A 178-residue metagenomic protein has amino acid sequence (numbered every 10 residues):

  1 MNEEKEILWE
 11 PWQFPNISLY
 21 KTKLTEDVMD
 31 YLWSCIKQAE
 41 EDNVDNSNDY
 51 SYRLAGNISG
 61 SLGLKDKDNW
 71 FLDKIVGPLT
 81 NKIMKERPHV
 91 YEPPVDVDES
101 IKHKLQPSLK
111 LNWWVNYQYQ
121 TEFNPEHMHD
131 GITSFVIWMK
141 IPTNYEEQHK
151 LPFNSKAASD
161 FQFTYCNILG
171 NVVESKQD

Functional and structural regions predicted by a protein language model:
M1-K104, N112-N124: Non-heme Fe(II)/2-oxoglutarate
L111-D178: Catalytic core of non-heme Fe(II) oxygenases with the double-stranded beta-helix
